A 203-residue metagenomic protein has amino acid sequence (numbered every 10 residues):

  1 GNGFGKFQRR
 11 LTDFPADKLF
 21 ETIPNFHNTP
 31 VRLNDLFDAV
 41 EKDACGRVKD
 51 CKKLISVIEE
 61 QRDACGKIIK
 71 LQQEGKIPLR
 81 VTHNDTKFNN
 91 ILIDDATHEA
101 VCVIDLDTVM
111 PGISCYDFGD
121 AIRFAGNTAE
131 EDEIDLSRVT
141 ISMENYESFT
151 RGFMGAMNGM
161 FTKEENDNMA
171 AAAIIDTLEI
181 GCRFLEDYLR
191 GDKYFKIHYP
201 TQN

Functional and structural regions predicted by a protein language model:
K6, D13-H83, F88, L92-C102 (+1 more regions): ATP-dependent phospho-/nucleotidyl transfer catalytic cores
I58, F149, N168-M169: A structural signal for short hydrophobic/aromatic patches embedded in well-ordered alpha helices
P78-H83, M110, N145, A173-L178: Secondary-structure capping and boundary motifs in well-ordered enzyme cores
N89-E130: Catalytic activation segment of kinase domains across protein kinase-like and atypical kinase folds
C115-G159, I175-Y194: Active-site activation/catalytic loop segments of kinase-like enzymes and analogous catalytic loops in related
F161-A173: All-alpha amphipathic helical-bundle segments outside canonical DNA-binding/catalytic cores that form hydrophobic
